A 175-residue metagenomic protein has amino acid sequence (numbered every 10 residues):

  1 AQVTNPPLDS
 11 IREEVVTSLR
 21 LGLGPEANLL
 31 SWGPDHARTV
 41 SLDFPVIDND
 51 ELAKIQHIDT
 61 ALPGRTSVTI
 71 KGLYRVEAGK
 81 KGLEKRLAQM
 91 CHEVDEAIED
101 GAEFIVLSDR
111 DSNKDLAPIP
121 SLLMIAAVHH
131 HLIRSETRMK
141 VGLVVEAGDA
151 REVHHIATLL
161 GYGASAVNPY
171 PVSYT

Functional and structural regions predicted by a protein language model:
A1-M90, D95, E99, V106: Extended, highly charged accessory segments
I70, L107-D109, V128, L159: Conserved structural-core and active-site-/substrate-pathway-adjacent residues in large, well-folded domains of enzymes
I105, V141-A147, V167: Hydrophobic faces of well-ordered beta-strands that scaffold small-molecule active sites in alpha/beta enzyme cores
L107-L123: Glycine-rich, proline-tolerant flexible connector loops at the mouths of alpha/beta enzymes
P120-K140: Alpha-helix-loop-beta-strand connector modules within alpha/beta enzyme cores
R151-Y162: Catalytic cores of alpha/beta
Y174-T175: Conserved small/polar residues in nucleotide/adenosyl-binding loops
